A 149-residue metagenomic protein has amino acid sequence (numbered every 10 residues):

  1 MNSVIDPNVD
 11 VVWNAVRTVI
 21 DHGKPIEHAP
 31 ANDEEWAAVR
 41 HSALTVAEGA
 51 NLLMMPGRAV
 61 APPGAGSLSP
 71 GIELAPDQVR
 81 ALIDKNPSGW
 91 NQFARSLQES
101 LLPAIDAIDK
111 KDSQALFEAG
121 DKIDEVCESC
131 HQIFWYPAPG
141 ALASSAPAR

Functional and structural regions predicted by a protein language model:
M1-R40, L44, N51-R149: Sequence context surrounding c-type heme c attachment/ligation sites in exported
